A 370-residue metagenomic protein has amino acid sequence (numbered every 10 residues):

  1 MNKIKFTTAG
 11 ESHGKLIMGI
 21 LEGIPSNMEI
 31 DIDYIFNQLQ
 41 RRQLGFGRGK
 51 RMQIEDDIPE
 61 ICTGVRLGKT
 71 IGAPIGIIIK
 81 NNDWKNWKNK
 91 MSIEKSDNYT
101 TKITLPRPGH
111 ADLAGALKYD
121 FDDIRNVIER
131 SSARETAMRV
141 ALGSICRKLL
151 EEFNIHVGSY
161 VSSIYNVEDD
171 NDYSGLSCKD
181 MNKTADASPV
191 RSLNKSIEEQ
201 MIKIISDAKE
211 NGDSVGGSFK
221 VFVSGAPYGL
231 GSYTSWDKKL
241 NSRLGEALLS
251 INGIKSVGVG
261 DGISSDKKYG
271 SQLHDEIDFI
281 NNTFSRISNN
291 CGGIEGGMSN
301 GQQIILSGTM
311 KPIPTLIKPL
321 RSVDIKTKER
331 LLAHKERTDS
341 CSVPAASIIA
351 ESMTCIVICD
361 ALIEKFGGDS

Functional and structural regions predicted by a protein language model:
M1-S370: Generic N-terminal targeting/processing segments that precede catalytic cores or assembly contacts
